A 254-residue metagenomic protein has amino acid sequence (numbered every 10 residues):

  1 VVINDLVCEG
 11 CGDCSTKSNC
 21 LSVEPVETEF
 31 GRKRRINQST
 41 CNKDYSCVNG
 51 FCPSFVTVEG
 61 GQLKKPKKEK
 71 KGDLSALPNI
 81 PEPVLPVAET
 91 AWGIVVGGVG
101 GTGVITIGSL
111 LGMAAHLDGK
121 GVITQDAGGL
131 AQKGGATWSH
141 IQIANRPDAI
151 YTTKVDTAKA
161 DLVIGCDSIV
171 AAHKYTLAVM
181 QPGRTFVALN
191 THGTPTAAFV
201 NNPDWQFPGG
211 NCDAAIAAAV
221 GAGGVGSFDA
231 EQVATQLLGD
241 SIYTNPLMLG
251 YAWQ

Functional and structural regions predicted by a protein language model:
V1-V2: Glycine/aspartate-rich loop-and-adjacent alpha/beta segment that forms the canonical ThDP
E9, G97-G98: Short conserved micro-motifs on helix faces and helix-strand junctions that flank and scaffold key functional residues
E9-R35, T40-P66: Iron-sulfur cluster-binding cysteine motifs and their immediate structural context in ferredoxin-like electron-transfer
T57-V96, T102-Q254: Active-site cofactor/cluster-binding pocket
